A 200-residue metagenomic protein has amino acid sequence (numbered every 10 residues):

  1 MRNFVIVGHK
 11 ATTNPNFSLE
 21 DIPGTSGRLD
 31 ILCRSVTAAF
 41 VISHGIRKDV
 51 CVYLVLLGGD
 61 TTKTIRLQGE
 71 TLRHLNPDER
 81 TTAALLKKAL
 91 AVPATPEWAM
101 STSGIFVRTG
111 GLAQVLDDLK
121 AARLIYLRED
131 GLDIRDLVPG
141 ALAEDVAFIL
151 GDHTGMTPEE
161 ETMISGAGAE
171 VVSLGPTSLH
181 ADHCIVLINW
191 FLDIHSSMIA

Functional and structural regions predicted by a protein language model:
M1-E129: RNA substrate-binding interface of SAM-dependent RNA methyltransferases
M1-V7, L142-T162: An acidic intrinsically disordered interaction segment
T64-R66, D136-V138, E159-E161: A short acidic (Asp/Glu
E70-L72, D145-V146, A169: Active-site regions of enzymes building and remodeling cell-envelope glycoconjugates
R108-T109, L127-R135, V146-M156: Long, charge-patterned amphipathic alpha-helical coiled-coil/hairpin "stalk" segments used as oligomerization
A141-L142, L192: Helix-rich terminal scaffold detector
P158-A200: Structured adenosyl-cofactor binding patch, chiefly the S-adenosyl-L-methionine
